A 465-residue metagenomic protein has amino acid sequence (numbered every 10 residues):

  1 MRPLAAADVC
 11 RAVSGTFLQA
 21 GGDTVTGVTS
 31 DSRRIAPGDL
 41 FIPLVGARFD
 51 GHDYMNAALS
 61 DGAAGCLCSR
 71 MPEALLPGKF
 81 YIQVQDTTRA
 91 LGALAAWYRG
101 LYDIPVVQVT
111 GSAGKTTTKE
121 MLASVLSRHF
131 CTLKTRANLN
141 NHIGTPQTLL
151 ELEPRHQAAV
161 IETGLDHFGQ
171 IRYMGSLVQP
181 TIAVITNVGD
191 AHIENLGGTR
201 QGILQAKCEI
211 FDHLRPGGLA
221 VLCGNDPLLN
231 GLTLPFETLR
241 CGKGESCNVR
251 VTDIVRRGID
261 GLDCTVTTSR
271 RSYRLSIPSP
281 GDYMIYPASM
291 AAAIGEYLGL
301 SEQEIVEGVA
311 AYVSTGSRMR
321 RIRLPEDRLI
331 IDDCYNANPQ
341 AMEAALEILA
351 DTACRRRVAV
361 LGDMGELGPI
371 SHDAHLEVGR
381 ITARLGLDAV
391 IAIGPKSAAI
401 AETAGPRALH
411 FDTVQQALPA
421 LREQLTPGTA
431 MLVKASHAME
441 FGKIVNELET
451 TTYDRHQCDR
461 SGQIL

Functional and structural regions predicted by a protein language model:
M1-A93, W97, A350-C354, R380-I381 (+2 more regions): N-terminal leader/targeting and accessory segments in enzymes
M1-G15, P37-L40, T181, C208 (+4 more regions): ATP-dependent carboxylate-amine ligase
D8-R11, R89-L222, L228-E237, E423 (+2 more regions): Phosphate-binding loop of NTP-binding sites
V9, D39, A58, L94 (+13 more regions): Residue-level signal for inorganic ion chemistry
S30-D31, I42-V45, C68, K134-R136 (+8 more regions): Thr-Gly-centered strand-to-loop micro-motif
A64-G65, P105, Q157, T181 (+2 more regions): Short acidic/polar active-site loop segments enriched in Thr and Asp
L67-A74, C223-L228, K243, G394-A398 (+1 more regions): Short, polar loop motifs at secondary-structure junctions
T118-A123, V255-Y273, R318-R320: Acidic-glycine-rich active-site phosphate/pyrophosphate-binding loop
